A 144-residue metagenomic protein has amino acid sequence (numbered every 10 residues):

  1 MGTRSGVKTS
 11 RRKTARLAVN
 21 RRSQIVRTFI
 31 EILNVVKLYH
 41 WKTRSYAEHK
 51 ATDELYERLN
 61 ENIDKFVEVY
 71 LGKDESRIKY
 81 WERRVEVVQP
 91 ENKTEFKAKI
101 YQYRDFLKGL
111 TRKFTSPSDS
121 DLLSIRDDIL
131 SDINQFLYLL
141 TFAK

Functional and structural regions predicted by a protein language model:
M1-R21: Arg/Lys-rich, intrinsically disordered low-complexity tails that mediate electrostatic binding and condensation
A18-V26, I32, K93-F96: Disorder-to-helix initiation segments
Q24, T28, A51-E54, R58 (+2 more regions): Alpha-helical initiation/capping and key positions within long helical/coiled-coil segments
E31-E54, K113-S118: Helix-loop segments that flank and shape redox-cofactor active sites
V36, F66, L107-L110: Non-transmembrane amphipathic alpha-helical segments
K50-K79: Conserved alpha-helical segments that form or flank metal/cofactor-binding pockets of metalloenzymes
K65-Y70, F136-K144: Amphipathic alpha-helical coiled-coil segments
V85-L140: Acidic/histidine-rich alpha-helical segments that form the ligand environment of transition-metal centers
